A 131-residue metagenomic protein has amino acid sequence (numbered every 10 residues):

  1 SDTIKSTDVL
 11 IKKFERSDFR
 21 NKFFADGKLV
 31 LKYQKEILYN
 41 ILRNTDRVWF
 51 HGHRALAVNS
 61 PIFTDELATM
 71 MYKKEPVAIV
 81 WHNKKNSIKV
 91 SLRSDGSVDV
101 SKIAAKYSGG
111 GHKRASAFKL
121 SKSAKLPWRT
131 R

Functional and structural regions predicted by a protein language model:
S1-N21: Internal, active-site/partner-interface "lid" segment
F24, K28-R131: Gly/His-enriched, cation/cofactor- and phosphate-binding structural elements
